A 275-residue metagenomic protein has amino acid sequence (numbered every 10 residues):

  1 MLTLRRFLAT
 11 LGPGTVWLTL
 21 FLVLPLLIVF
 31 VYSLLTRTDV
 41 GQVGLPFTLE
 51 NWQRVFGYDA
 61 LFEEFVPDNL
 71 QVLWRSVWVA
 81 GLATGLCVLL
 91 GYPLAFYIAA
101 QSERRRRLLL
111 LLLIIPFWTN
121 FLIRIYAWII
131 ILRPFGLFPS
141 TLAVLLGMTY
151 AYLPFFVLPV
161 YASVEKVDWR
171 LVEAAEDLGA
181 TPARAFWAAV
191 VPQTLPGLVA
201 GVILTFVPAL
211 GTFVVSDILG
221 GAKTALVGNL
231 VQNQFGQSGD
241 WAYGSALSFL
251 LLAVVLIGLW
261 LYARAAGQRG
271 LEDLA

Functional and structural regions predicted by a protein language model:
M1-V29, R107: N-terminal signal-anchor/first transmembrane alpha helix
L2, A9, Y161-E176, A188 (+1 more regions): C-terminal transmembrane helix and the adjacent membrane-cytosol boundary/short C-terminal tail of inner/organellar
L4-R5, W78, R104-R107, T141-A143 (+2 more regions): Amphipathic cytosolic juxtamembrane alpha-helices at the membrane-cytosol interface of multi-pass membrane transporters
L4-R6, T38, N51-L61, D217-R264: Interhelical loop and adjacent transmembrane-helix boundary motif in polytopic membrane transport permeases
G12-L24, I115, Y150-Y152, F156-W169 (+2 more regions): Transmembrane alpha-helices
P25-F65, I131, D217, G221-A222 (+1 more regions): Short membrane-interfacial helix/loop motifs at transmembrane-helix boundaries
L49, L122-T149, A183, L219-K223: Membrane-interfacial helix termini and adjacent extracytoplasmic/periplasmic loops of multi-pass transporters
E64-Y97: Transmembrane alpha-helix signature in integral membrane proteins
